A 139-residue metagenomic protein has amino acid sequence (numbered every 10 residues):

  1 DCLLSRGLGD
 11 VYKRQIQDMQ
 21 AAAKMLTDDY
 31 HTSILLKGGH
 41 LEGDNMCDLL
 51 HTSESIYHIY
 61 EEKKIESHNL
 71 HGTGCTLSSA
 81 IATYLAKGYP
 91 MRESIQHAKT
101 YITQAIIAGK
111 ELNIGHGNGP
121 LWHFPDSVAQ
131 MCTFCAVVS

Functional and structural regions predicted by a protein language model:
D1-Y12: Single conserved hydrophobic/aromatic residue that forms the stacking wall/gate of nucleotide- or nucleobase-binding
C2, C75, G119, H123: Functionally engaged cysteine thiol sites
Q17-Q20, R92: Residues in well-ordered alpha-helical elements
Q20-E62, S67: Conserved phosphate-donor
K37, G74, S94: Residue-level signal for inorganic ion chemistry
I56-H58, Y84-A98: Phosphate-handling active-site elements
N69-M91: Short, small-residue alpha-helix embedded
E93-S139: Charged C-terminal helix
